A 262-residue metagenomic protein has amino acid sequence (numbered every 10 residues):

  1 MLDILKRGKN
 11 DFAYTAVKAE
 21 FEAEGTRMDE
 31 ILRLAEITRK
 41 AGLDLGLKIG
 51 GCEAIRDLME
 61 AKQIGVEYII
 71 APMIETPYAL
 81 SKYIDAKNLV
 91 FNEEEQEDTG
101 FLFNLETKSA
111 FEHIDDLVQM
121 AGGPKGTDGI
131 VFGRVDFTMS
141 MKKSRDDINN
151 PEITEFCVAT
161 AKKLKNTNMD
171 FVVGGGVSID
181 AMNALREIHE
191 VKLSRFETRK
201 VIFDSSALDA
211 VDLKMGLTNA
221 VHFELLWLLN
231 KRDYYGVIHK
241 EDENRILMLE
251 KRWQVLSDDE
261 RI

Functional and structural regions predicted by a protein language model:
M1-I262: Expand to "…catalyze enediolate/carbanion chemistry for C-C bond making/breaking, isomerization, decarboxylation
